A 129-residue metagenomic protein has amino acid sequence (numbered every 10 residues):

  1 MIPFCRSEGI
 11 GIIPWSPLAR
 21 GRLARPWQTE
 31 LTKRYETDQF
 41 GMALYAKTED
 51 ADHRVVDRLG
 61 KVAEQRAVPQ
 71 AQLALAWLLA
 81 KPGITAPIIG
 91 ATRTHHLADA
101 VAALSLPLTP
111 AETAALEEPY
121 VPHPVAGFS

Functional and structural regions predicted by a protein language model:
I2-V62, P82, P124-S129: Glycine-rich, positively charged active-site loop/lid region within alpha/beta enzyme cores that binds and organizes
E8-G11, T37-Y45, A91-A100, A111-L116: Short, Lys/Arg-enriched charge-dense amphipathic segments
P17-L18, D38, K47-S105: Conserved short secondary-structure transition element at the edge of the structured enzyme core that lines
L79-A80, T94-P107, E112-P119, V125-S129: C-terminal amphipathic alpha-helical "assembly" element that mediates oligomerization/partner interfaces or acts as
